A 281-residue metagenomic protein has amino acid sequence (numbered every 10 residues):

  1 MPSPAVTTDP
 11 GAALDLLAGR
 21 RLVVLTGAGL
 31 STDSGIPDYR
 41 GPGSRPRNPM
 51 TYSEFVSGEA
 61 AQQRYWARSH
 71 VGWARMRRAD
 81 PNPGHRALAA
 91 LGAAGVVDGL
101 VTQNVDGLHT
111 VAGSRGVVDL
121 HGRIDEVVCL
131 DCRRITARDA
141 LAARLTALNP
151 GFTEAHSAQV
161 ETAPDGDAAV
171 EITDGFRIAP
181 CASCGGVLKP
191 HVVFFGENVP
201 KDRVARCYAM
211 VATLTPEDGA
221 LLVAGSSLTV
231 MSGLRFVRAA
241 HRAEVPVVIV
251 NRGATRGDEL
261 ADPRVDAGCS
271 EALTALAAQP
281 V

Functional and structural regions predicted by a protein language model:
M1-V281: Conserved catalytic core of sirtuin-type NAD+-dependent deacylases
